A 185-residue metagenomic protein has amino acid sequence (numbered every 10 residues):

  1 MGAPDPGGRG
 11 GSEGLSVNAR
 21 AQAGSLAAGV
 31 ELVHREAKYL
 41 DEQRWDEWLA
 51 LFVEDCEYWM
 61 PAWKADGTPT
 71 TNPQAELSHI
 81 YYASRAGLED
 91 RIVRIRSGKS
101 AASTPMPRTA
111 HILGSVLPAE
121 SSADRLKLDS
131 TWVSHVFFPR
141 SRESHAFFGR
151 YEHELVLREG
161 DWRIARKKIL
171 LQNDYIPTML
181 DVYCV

Functional and structural regions predicted by a protein language model:
G2, R9-E54: Short, low-complexity N-terminal intrinsically disordered segments enriched in polar/charged residues
G14, L117-V185: A beta-strand edge to alpha-helix "cap/lid" segment located at domain peripheries
R20, N72-E76, P139: Short coil/turn segments at secondary-structure junctions
V30-E31, T109-H111, F147-F148: Short solvent-exposed loop/turn micro-motifs enriched in small/polar/acidic residues
H34-Y39, S78, S141, H145: Short, charged/polar micro-motifs that form catalytic or ligand-binding hotspots
E54-S130: A solvent-exposed, acidic/Ser-Thr-rich amphipathic alpha-helical stretch
